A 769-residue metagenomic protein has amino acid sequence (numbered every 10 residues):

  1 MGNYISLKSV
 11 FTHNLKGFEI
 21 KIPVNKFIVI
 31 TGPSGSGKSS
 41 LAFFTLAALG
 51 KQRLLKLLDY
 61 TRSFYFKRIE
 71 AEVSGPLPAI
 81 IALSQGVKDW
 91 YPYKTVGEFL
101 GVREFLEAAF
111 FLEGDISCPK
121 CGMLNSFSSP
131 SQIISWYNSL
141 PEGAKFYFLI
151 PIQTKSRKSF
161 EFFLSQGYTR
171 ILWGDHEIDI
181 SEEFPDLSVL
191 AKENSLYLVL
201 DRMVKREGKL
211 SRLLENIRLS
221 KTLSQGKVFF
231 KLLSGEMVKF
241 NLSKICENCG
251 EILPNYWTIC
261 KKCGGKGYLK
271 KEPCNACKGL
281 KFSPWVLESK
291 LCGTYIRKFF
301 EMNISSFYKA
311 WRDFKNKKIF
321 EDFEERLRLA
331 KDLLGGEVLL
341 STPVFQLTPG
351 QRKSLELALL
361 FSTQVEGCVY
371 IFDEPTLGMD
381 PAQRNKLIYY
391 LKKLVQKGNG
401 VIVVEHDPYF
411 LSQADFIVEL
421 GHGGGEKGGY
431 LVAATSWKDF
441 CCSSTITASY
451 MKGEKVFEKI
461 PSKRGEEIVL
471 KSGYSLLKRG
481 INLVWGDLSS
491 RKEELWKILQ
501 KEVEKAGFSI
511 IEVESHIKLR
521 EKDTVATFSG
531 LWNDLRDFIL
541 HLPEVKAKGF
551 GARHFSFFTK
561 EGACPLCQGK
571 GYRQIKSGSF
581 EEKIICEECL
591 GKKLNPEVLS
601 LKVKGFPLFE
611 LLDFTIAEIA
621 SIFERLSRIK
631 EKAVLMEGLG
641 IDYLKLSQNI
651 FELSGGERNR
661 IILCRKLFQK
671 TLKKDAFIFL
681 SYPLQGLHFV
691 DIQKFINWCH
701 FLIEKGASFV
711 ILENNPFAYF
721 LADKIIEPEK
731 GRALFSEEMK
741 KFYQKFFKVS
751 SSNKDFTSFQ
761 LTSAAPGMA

Functional and structural regions predicted by a protein language model:
M1-A769: Conserved phosphate-binding elements of NTP-dependent enzyme cores
